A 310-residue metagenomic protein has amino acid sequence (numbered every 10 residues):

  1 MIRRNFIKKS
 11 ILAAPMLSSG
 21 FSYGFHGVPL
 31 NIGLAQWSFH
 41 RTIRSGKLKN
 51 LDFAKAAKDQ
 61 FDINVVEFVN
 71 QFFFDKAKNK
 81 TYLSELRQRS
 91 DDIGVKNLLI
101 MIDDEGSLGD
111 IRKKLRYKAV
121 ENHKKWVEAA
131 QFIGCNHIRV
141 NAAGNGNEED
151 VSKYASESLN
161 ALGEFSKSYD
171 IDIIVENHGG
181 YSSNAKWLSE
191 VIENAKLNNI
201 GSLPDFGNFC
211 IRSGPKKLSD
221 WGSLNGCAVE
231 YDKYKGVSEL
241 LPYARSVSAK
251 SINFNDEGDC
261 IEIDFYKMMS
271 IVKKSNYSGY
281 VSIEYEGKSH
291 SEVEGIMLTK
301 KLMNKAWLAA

Functional and structural regions predicted by a protein language model:
M1-I7: Twin-arginine (Tat) signal peptide motif
S10-G24, K55, R89-P204, C210-I211 (+1 more regions): Active-site acidic/histidine proton-transfer and metal-coordination neighborhood in alpha/beta enzyme cores
G20-G46: C-terminal segment of N-terminal export signals and the immediately downstream linker at the start of the mature
L30-Q36, N64-F68, N97-I102, I138-V140 (+4 more regions): Hydrophobic faces of well-ordered beta-strands that scaffold small-molecule active sites in alpha/beta enzyme cores
L48-D52, K80-E85, R116, V120-H123 (+3 more regions): Charged helix-capping and loop-helix junction motifs
K49-V69, G134: Catalytic domains of carbohydrate-active enzymes, especially glycoside hydrolases
V65-V66, S156-S270: Acidic/histidine-rich catalytic cores of soluble enzymes
E67-R87, A142-G146: Glycine-rich, proline-tolerant flexible connector loops at the mouths of alpha/beta enzymes
